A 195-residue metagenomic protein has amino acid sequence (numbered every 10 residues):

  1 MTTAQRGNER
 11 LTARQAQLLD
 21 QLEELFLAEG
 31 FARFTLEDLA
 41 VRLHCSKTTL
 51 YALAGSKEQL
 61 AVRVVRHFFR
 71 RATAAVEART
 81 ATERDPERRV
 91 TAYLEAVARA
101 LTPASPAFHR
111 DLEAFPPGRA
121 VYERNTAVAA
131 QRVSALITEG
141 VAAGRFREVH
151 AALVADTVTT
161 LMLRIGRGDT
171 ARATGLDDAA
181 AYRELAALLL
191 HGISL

Functional and structural regions predicted by a protein language model:
M1-E29, R33-R42, E58-V62: Basic, helix-initiating cap at the start of DNA-binding domains
M1-Q5, A92, R99, A130-A143 (+2 more regions): C-terminal peripheral helix-coil segments that are non-catalytic and often amphipathic
R14, K57, V64, F68 (+6 more regions): Hydrophobic/aromatic residues within well-ordered alpha-helical segments
F26, T35-L36, K47, K57 (+3 more regions): Amphipathic alpha-helical segments enriched in hydrophobic/aromatic and basic residues that form the DNA-contacting
H44-A54: Short hydrophobic/aromatic patch on the recognition helix
R63, A74-P103, V154-V158: Hydrophobic alpha-helical connector segments
E87-R88, R124-N125, V141-T159, L176-A180: All-alpha amphipathic helical-bundle segments outside canonical DNA-binding/catalytic cores that form hydrophobic
E95-A135, A142, A171: Short secondary-structure transition hinges
